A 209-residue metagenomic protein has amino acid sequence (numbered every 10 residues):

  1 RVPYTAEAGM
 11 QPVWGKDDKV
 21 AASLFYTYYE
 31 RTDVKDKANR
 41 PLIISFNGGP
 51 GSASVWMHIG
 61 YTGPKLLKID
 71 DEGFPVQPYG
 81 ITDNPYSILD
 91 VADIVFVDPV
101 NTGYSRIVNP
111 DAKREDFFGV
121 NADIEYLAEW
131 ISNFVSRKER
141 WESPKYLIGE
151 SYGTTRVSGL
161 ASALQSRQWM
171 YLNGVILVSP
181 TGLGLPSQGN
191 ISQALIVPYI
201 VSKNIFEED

Functional and structural regions predicted by a protein language model:
R1-V13: Mature N-terminal segment immediately following signal peptide/propeptide cleavage in secreted/periplasmic
D18-F118: N-terminal cap/lid subdomain of alpha/beta-hydrolase-fold enzymes
N47, I148, I176-S179: Alpha/beta-hydrolase-fold catalytic nucleophile elbow
M57, P99-P110, F117, N121-I124 (+1 more regions): Accessory cap/linker subdomain of secreted extracellular hydrolases
G63-K68, A161, Q165-D209: A catalytic-pocket lid/entrance helix-loop region that shapes and gates access to the active site across common
V120-R137: Helix-loop module immediately N-terminal to the HCX5R catalytic loop in PTP-like cysteine phosphatase domains
E139-Y152: Alpha/beta-hydrolase fold nucleophile elbow
G153-S158: Catalytic nucleophile loop
